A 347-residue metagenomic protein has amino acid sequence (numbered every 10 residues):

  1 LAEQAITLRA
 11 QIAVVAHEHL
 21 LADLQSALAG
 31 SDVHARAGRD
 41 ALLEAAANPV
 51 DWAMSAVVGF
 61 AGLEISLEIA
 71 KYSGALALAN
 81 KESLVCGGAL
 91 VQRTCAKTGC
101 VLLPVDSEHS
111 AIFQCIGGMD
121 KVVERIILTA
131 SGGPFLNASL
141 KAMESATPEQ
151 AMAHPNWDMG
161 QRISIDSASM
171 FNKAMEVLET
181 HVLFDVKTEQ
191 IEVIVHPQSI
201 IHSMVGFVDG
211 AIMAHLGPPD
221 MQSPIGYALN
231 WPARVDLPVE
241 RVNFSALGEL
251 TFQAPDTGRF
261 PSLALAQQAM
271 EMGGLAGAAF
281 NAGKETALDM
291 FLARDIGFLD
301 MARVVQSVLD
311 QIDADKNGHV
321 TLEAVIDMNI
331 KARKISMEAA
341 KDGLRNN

Functional and structural regions predicted by a protein language model:
L1-N347: Catalytic, metal-anchored helix/loop core of enzyme active sites in primary metabolism
